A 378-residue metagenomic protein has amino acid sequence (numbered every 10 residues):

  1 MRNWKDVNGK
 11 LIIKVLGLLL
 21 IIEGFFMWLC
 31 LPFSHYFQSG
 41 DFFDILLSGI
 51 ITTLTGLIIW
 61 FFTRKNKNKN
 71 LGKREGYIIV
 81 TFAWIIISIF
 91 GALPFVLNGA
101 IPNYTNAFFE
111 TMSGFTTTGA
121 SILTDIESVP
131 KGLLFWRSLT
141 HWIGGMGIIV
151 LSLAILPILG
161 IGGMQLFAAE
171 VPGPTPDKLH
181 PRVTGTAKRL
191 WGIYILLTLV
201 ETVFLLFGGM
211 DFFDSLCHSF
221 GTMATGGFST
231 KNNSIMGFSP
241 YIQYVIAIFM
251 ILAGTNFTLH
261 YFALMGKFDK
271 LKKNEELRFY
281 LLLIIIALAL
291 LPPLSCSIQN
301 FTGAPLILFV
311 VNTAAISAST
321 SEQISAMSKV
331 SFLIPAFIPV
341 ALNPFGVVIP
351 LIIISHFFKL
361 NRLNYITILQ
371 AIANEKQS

Functional and structural regions predicted by a protein language model:
M1-S378: Membrane-proximal intracellular helices of multi-pass ion channels
